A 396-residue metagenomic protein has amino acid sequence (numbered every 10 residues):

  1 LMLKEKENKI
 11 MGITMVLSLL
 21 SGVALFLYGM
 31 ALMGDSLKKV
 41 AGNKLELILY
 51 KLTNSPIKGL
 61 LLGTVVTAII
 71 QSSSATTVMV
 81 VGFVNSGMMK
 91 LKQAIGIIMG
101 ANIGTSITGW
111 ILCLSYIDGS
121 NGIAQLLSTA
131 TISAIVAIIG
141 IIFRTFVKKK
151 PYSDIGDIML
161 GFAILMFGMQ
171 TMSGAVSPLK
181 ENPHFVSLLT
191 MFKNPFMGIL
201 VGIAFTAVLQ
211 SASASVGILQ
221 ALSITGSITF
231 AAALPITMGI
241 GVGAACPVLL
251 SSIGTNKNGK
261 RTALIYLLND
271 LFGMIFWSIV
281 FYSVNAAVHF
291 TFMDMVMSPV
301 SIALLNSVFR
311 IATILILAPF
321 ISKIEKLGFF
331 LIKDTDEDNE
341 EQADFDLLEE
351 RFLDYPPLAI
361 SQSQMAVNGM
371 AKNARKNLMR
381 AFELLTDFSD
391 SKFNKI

Functional and structural regions predicted by a protein language model:
I10-L17, G119-T131, Y152-I155, F185-T190 (+4 more regions): Interfacial loop-to-helix junctions that mark the boundaries of transmembrane helices in multi-pass membrane
M11-P56, I155-A204, L222, F388: Helix-loop-helix hairpins and the membrane-proximal interhelical loops of multi-pass alpha-helical transport proteins
S18-A31, G63-T67, I135-F146, G161-M172 (+3 more regions): Hydrophobic core segments of alpha-helical transmembrane domains in multi-pass membrane transport and ion-translocation
L52-M79, P195-I218: Hydrophobic alpha-helical transmembrane segments of multi-pass integral membrane proteins, predominantly secondary
I69-S74, I95-I111, T129-I135, L165 (+5 more regions): Membrane-embedded alpha-helical segments of transport systems, primarily multispan ion/solute transporters
M79-A101, G109-T131, T206-G243, S252-N258 (+2 more regions): Membrane-interfacial helix-loop connectors
W110-Q125, F143-V147, S177, E181-V186 (+4 more regions): Transmembrane helix-loop junctions at the membrane interface of multipass transporters and ion channels
I321-I396: Non-transmembrane accessory domains of multi-pass membrane transporters/channels
